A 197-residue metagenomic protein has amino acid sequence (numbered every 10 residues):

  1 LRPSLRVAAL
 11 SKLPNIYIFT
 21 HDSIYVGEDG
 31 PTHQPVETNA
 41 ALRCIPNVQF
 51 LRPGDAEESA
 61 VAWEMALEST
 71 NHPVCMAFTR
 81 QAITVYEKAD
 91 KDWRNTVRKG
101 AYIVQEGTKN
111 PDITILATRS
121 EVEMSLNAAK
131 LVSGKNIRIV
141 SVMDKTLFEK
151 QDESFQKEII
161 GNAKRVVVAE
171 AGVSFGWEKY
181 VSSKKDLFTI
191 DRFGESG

Functional and structural regions predicted by a protein language model:
L1-A40, E58-V61, L126, E153-S154: Thiamine diphosphate
K12-N15, N47-V48, K164: Short glycine-/polar-rich loops that comprise or flank the Walker A/P-loop and associated switch/sensor motifs
N15-F19, Q49-P53, P73-A77, I137-V140: Acidic/polar loop patches that form or flank catalytic/metal-binding clefts of enzymes that bind anionic ligands
H21, A56, M143-K145: Residue-level "edge-of-site" marker
Y25-P35, E68-G197: Thiamine diphosphate
P53-V61, M65-S69: Conserved glycine-bearing catalytic or ligand-binding loops at nucleotide- and phosphate-handling centers of large
